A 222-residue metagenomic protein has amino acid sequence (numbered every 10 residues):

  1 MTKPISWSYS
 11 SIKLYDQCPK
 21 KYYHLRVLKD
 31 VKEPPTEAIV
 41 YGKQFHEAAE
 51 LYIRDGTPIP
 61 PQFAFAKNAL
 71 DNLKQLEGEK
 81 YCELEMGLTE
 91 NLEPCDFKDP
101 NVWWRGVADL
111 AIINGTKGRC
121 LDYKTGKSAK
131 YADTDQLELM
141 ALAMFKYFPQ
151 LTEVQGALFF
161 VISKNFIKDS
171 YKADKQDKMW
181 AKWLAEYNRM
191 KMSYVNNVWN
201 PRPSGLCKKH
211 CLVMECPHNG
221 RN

Functional and structural regions predicted by a protein language model:
M1-N222: RecB-family 4Fe-4S metal-dependent nuclease core
